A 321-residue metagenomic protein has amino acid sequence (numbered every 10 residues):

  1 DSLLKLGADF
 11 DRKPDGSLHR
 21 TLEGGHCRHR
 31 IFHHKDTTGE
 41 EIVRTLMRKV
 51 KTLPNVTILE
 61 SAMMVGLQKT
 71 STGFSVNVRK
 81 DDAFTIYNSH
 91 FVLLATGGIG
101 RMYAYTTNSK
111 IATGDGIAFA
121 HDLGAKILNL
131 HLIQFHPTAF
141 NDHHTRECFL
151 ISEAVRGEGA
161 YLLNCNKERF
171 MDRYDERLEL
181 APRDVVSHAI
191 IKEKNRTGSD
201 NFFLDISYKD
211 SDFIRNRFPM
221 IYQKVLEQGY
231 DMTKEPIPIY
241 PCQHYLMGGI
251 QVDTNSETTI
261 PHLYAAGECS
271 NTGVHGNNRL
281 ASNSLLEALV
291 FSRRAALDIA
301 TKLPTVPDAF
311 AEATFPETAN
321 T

Functional and structural regions predicted by a protein language model:
S2, D9-L22, H26-H29, T70-S71 (+5 more regions): Glycine- and aromatic-enriched mobile tails/lids
K5-A83, F91, A95, A139-H143: Conserved redox-cofactor binding core of oxidoreductases
T37, F84, Y103-I111, R146-L150 (+2 more regions): Alpha-helix capping and helix-loop boundary segments enriched in small/acidic/polar residues
L59-E60, V65-R79, R217-S270: A glycine-rich dinucleotide-binding beta-alpha-beta segment and adjacent secondary-structure elements that constitute
D82-F91, T258-H262: Core beta-strand elements of the Rossmann-like FAD/NAD(P) dinucleotide-binding domain in flavoenzyme oxidoreductases
S89-F91, A95-G100, Y230, C269-N271: Glycine-/small-residue-rich beta->alpha transition segments that form the dinucleotide
G98-Y105, F135-F140, S270-L286: Glycine-rich phosphate/pyrophosphate-binding beta-alpha loops
F119, A125-I237, D298-P304: An anion/pyrophosphate-binding glycine-rich loop and adjacent beta-alpha core in soluble alpha-beta enzymes
